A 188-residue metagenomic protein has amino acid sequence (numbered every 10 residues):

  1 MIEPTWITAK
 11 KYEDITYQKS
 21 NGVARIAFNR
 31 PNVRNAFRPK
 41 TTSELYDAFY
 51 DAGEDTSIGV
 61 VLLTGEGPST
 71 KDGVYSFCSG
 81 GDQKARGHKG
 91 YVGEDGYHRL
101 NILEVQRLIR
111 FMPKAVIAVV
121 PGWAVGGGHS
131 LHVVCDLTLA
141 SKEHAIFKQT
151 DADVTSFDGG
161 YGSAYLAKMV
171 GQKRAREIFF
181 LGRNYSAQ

Functional and structural regions predicted by a protein language model:
M1-E66: Conserved CoA-thioester-binding segment of acyl-CoA-metabolizing enzymes
I26, L63, D82, L131-V133: Hydrophobic/aromatic residues within transmembrane alpha-helices of multi-pass small-molecule transporters
R34, R38, H98, P121 (+1 more regions): Glycine-rich acyl-CoA binding loop
K40, E44, N101, L108: Charged catalytic carboxylate motif
G65-V105, D153-T155: Glycine- (often His-adjacent) and acidic-residue-rich active-site loop that binds/positions the CoA thioester
R107-Q188: Crotonase-fold acyl-CoA enzyme core
